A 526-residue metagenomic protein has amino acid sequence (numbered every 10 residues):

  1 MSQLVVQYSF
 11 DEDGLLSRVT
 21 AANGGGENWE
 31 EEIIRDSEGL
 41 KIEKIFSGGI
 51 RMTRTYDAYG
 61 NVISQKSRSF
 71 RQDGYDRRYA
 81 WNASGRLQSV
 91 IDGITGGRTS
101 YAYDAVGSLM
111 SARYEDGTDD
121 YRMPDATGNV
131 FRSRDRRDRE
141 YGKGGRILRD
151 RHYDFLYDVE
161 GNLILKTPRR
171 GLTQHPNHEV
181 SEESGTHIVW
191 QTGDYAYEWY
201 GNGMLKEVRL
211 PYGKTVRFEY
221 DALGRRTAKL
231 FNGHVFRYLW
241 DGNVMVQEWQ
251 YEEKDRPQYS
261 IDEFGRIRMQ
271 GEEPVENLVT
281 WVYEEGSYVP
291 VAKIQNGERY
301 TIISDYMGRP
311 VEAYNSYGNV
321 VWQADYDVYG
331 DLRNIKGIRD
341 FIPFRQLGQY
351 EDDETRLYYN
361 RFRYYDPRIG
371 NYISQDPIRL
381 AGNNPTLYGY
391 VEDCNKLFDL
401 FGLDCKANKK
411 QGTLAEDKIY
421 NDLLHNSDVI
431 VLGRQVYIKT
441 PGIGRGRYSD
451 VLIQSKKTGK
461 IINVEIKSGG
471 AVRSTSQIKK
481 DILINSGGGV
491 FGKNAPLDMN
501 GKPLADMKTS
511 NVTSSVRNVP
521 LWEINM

Functional and structural regions predicted by a protein language model:
M1-Y8, E12, R18-G25, E31 (+16 more regions): Beta-turn initiation residues at beta-strand->coil junctions
Y8, I33, R54, Y79 (+14 more regions): A residue-level detector for well-ordered beta-strand positions
L15, L40, N61, R86 (+10 more regions): Generic structural signal for coil-to-beta-strand starts
F70-Q72, D76, R169-D194, K254-E273: Intrinsically disordered, low-complexity Ser/Thr- and acidic-rich flexible linkers and loops, especially at boundaries
D76-A83, L87, G93, R98 (+4 more regions): Surface-exposed extracellular loop regions of Gram-negative outer-membrane beta-barrel proteins
R77, D125-A126, R136-K143, A292 (+2 more regions): A motif-centric feature for acidic-aromatic and gly/ser/thr-rich catalytic loops and repeats
E312-A313, D331-R333, R363-I373, P377-I378 (+1 more regions): Short, low-complexity export/processing leader segments characterized by acidic and small residues
D404-M526: Catalytic toxin/effector domains delivered as secreted proteins or via bacterial secretion systems
